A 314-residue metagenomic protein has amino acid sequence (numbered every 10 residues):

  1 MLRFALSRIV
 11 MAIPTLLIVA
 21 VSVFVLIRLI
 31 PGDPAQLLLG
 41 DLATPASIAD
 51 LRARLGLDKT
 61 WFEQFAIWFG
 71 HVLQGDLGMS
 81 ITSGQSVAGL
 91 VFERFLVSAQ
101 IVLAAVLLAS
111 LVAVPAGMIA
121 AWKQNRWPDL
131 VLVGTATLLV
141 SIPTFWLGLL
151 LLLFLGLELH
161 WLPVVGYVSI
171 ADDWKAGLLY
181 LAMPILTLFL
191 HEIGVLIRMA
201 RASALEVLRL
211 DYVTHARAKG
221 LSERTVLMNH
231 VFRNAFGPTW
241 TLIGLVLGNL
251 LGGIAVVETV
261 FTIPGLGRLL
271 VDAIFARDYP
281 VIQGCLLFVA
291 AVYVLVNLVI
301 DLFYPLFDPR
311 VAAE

Functional and structural regions predicted by a protein language model:
M1-L2, D58, F62-E63, Q74-A88 (+4 more regions): Short, membrane-interfacial amphipathic segments enriched in basic
L2-R3, F95-P128, T144, L157 (+1 more regions): Alpha-helical transmembrane segments of integral membrane proteins, especially multi-pass inner/plasma-membrane
R3, G40, D50-A53, I67 (+8 more regions): Short amphipathic alpha-helical coupling elements at transmembrane boundaries
L6-A12: N-terminal signal-anchor/signal peptide hydrophobic helix marking the start of the first transmembrane segment
T15-A66, L159-Y180: Hydrophobic alpha-helical transmembrane segments of membrane transport/permease proteins and related membrane-embedded
L17-S22, W61, L103-L107, L150-L151 (+2 more regions): Hydrophobic alpha-helical transmembrane segments of multi-pass integral membrane proteins
S22-L29, K59, G70-H71, G134-V165 (+2 more regions): Membrane-water interface segments at the C-terminal ends of transmembrane alpha-helices in multi-pass inner-membrane
D58-V114: An internal, D/E-rich "acidic patch" concept
